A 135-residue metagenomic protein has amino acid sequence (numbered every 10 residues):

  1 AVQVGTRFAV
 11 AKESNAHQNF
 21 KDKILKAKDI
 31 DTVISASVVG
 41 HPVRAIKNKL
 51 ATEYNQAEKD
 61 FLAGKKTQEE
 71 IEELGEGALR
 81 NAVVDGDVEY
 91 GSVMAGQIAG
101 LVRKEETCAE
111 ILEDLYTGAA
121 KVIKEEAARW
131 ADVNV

Functional and structural regions predicted by a protein language model:
A1-V135: Conserved active-site-proximal phosphate/metal-binding subdomains
